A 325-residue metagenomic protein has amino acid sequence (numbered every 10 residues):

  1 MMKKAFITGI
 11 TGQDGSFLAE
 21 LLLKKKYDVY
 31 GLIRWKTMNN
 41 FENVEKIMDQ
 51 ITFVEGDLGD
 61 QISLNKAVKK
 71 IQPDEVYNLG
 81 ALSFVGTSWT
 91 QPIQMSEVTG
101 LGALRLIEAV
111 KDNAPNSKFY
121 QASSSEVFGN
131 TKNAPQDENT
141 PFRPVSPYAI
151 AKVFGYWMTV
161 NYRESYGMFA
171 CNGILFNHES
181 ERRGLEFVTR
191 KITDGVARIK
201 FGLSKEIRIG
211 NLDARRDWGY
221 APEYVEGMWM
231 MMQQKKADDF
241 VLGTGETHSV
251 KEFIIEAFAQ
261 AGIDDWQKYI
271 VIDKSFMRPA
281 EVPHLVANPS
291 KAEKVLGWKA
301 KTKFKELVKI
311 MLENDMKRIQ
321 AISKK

Functional and structural regions predicted by a protein language model:
M1-H178, M232, T302, K309-K317 (+1 more regions): N-terminal Rossmann-like NAD(P)+-binding domain of SDR-like oxidoreductases, especially those catalyzing
L18, K24, G31-L32, G56-G59 (+2 more regions): C-terminal substrate-binding subdomain of Rossmann-fold SDR/epimerase-dehydratase oxidoreductases
